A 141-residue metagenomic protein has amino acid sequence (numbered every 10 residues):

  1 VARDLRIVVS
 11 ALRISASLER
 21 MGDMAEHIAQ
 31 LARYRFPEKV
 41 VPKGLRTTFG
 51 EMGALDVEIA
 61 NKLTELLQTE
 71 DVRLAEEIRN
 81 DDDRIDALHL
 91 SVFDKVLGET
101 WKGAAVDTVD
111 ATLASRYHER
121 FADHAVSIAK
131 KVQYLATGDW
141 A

Functional and structural regions predicted by a protein language model:
V1-A141: Cytosolic, long alpha-helical scaffolding segments
